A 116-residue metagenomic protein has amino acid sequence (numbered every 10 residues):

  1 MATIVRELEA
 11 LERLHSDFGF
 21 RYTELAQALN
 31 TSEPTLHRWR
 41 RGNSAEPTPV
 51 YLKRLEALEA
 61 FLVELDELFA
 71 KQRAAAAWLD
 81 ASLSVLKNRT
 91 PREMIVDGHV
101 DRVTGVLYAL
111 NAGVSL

Functional and structural regions predicted by a protein language model:
M1-L116: Non-transmembrane "mature" sequence context
